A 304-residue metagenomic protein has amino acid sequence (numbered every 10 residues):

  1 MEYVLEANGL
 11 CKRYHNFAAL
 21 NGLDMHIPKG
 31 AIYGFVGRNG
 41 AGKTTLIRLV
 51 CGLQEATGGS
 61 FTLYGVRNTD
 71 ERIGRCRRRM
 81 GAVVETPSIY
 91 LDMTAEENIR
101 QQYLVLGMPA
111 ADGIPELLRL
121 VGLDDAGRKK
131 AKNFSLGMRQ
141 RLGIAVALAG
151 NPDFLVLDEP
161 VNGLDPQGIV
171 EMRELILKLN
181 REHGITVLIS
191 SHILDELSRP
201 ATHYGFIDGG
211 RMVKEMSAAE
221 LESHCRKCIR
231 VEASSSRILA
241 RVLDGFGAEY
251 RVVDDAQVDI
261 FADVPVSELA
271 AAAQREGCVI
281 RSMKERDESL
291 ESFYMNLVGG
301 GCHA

Functional and structural regions predicted by a protein language model:
C51: Helix-to-loop junction immediately C-terminal to a conserved catalytic motif
G59-T69, R75-C76: Conserved ABC transporter NBD signature motif
R100, P109-A126: Conserved ABC ATPase "signature" region
L155-E159: Catalytic Walker B motif of ABC-type/P-loop ATPase nucleotide-binding domains
R173-F261: ABC transporter nucleotide-binding domain
K227-L297, A304: Short, charged/small-residue-rich alpha-helical element at the C-terminal edge of ABC transporter nucleotide-binding
